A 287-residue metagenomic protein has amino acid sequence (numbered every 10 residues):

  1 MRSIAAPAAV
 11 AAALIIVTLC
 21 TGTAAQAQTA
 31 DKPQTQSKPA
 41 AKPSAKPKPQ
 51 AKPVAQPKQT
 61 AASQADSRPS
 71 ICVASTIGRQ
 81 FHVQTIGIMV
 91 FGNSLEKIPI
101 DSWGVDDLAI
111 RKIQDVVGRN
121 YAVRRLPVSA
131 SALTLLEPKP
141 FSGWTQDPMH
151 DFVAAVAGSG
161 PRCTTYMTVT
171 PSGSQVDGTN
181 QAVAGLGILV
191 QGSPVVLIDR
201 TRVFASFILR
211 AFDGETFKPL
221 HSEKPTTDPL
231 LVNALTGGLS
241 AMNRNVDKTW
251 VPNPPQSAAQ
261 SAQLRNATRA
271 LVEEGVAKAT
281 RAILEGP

Functional and structural regions predicted by a protein language model:
M1-A5: Positively charged n-region of N-terminal signal peptides that target proteins for export
A8-I15: Sec-dependent N-terminal signal peptides
I15-Q26: C-terminal segment of classical bacterial N-terminal signal peptides
Q28-G118: General N-terminal leader/first-domain-start detector
Q28-K32, K46, A51-P69, I77-R79 (+1 more regions): C-terminal/domain-edge helix-coil "capping" segments
V83-T179, D199-T226: N-terminal segment of the mature soluble domain
V83-W103, I188-P194, M242-A258: A solvent-exposed, charged loop/short amphipathic helix patch at secondary-structure junctions
N180-G185, T236: Outer-membrane beta-barrel translocator domains and adjoining extracellular loop/strand segments of Gram-negative
